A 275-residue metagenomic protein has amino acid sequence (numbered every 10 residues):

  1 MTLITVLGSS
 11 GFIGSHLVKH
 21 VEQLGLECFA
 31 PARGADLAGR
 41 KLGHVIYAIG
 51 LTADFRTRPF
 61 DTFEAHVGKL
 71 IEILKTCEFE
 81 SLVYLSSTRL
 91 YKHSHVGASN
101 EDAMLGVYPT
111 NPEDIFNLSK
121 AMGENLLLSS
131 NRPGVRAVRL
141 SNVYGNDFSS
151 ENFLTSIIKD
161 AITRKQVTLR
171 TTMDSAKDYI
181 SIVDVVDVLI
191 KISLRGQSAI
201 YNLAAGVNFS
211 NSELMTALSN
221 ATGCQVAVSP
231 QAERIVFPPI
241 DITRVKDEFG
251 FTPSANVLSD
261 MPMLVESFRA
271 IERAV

Functional and structural regions predicted by a protein language model:
T2-L24: N-terminal Rossmann NAD(P)H-binding glycine-rich loop of SDR-like oxidoreductase domains
L7, A48-I49, L82-T88, V138-L140: SDR active-site strand-loop-helix element
A35-C77, T88-H93: NAD(P)H-binding glycine-rich loop region in Rossmannoid oxidoreductase-like domains and their noncatalytic homologs
F63-E64, D102-E124, E151-T155, D178-Y179 (+1 more regions): Short-chain dehydrogenase/reductase
I71, N117, A121-L128, D187: Conserved active-site helix of classical SDR/Rossmann-fold NAD(P)-dependent CH-OH oxidoreductases
I71-I115: Conserved Rossmann-fold NAD(P)-dependent oxidoreductase catalytic core, especially the SDR/UDP-sugar
N125-K177, I182: NAD(P)-dependent short-chain dehydrogenase/reductase
K165, R170-M173, K177-V275: C-terminal substrate-binding subdomain of Rossmann-fold SDR/epimerase-dehydratase oxidoreductases
